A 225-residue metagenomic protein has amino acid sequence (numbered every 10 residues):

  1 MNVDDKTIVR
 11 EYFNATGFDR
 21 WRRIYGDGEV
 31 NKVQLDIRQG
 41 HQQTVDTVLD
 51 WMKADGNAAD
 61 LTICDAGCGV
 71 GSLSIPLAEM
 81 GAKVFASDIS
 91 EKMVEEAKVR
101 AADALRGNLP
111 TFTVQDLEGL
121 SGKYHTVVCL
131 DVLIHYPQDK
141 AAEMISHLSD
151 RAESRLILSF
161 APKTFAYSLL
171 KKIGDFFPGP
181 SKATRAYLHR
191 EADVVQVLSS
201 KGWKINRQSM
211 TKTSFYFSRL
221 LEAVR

Functional and structural regions predicted by a protein language model:
N2-T62, V70-S121, D139-E143, H147 (+1 more regions): Class I (Rossmann-like) S-adenosyl-L-methionine-dependent methyltransferase catalytic domain, capturing the SAM-binding
G67: Conserved S-adenosyl-L-methionine
Y124: Alpha/beta-hydrolase fold active-site loops
V128: A conserved beta-strand element that flanks and buttresses the S-adenosyl-L-methionine
D131-V132: Short catalytic micro-motifs in class I SAM-dependent methyltransferases
R151-R155: Short glycine-dipeptide loop
